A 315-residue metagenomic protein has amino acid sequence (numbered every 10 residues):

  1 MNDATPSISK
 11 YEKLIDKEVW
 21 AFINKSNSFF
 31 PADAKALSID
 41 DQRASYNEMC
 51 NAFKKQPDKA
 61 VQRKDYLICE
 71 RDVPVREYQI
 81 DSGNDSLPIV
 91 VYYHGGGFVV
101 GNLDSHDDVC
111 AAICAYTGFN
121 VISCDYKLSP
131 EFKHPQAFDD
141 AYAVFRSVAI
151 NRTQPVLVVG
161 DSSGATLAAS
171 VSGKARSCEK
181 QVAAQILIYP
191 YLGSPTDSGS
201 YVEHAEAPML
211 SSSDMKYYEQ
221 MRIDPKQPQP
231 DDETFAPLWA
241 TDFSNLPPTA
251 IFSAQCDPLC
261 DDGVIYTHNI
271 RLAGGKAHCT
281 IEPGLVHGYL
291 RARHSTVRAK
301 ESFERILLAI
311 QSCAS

Functional and structural regions predicted by a protein language model:
M1-I80, S315: A glycine/proline-hinged amphipathic helix-loop "lid/cap" segment that gates access to hydrophobic ligand pockets
K10-I15, F29-F30, A34, K64-R76 (+1 more regions): Alpha/beta-hydrolase superfamily serine-hydrolase fold, recognizing
